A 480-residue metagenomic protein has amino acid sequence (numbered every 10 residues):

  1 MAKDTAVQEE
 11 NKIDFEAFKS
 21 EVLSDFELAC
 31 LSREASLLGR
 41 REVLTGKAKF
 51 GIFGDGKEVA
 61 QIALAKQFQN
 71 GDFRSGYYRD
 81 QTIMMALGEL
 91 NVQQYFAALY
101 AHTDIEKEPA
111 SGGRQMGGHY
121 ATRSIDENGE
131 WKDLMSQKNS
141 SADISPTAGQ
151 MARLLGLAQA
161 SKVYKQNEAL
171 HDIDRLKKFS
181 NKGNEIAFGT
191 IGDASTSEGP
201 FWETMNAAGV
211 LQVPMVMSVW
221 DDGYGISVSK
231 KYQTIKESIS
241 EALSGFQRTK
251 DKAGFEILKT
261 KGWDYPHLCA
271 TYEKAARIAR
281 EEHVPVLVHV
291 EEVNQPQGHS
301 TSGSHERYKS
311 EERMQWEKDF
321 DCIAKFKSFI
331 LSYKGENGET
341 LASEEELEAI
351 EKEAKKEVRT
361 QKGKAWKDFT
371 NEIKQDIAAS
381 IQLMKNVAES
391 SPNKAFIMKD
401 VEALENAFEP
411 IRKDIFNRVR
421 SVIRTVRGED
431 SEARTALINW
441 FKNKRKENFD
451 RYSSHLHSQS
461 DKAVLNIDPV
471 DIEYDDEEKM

Functional and structural regions predicted by a protein language model:
M1-A60, K66, P296-M480: Conserved acidic/glycine
E34-S218, S229-Q247, K252: Cofactor-binding active-site loop characterized by glycine-rich and histidine/acidic residues
A60, Q81-M85, T196-E198, G223-S227 (+4 more regions): Flexible loop/turn segments at secondary-structure boundaries
G71-F73, K274-R277, A365: Domain-wide signal for the mature, well-folded portions of proteins, strongly enriched in nucleus-encoded organellar
A152, K165, F179-E185, I235-K274 (+1 more regions): Conserved thiamine diphosphate
F201-T204, A270-R277: Glycine-rich, charged/polar anion/phosphate-binding loops that engage phosphate groups from diverse ligands
R277-V284: Long, amphipathic alpha-helical stalk/connector segments used for oligomerization, subunit docking, or mechanical
